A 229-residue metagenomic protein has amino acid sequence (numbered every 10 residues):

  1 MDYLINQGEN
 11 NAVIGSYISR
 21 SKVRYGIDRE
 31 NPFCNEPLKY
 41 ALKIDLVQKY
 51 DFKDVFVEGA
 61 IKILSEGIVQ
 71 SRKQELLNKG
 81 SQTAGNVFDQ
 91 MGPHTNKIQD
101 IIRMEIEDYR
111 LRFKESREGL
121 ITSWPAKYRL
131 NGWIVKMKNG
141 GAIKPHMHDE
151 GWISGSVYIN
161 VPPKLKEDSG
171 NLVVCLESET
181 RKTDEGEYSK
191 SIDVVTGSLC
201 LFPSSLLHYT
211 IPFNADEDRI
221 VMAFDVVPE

Functional and structural regions predicted by a protein language model:
M1-Y25: Alpha-helical protein-protein interaction scaffolds
I5, N31-C34, E217, P228: Low-complexity, compositionally biased segments
V23, I27-I121: Non-heme Fe(II)/2-oxoglutarate
F88, P93-R103, E107-L201, L206-V221 (+1 more regions): Catalytic core of non-heme Fe(II) oxygenases with the double-stranded beta-helix
